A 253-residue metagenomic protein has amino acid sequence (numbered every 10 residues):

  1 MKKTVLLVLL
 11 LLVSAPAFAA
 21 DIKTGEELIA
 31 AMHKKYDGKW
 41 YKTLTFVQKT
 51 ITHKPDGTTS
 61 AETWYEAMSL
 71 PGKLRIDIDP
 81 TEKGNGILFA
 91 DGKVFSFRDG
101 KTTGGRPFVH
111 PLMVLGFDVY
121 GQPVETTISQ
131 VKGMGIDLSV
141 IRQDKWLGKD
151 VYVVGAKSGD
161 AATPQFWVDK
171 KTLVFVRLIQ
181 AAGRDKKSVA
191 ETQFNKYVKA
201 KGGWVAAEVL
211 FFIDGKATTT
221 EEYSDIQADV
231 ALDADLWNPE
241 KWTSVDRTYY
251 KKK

Functional and structural regions predicted by a protein language model:
T4-V13: Sec-dependent N-terminal signal peptides
V13-A19: C-terminal segment of classical bacterial N-terminal signal peptides
A20-A30, W40, K93-A162, A182-K186 (+2 more regions): Flexible, processing/modification-adjacent segments and terminal tails in exported/periplasmic/extracellular proteins
A20-T102, S139: N-terminal mature ectodomain segment of secretory-pathway/periplasmic proteins
Y41-T43, A61, P71, E82 (+5 more regions): Extracytoplasmic
P55, L70, G92, R98 (+4 more regions): Short, ordered coil/turn segments that flank beta-strands lining enzyme active or ligand-binding pockets
K83, L147-E240: Gly/Pro-enriched, hydrophobic low-complexity segments that function as extracytoplasmic propeptides/linkers
